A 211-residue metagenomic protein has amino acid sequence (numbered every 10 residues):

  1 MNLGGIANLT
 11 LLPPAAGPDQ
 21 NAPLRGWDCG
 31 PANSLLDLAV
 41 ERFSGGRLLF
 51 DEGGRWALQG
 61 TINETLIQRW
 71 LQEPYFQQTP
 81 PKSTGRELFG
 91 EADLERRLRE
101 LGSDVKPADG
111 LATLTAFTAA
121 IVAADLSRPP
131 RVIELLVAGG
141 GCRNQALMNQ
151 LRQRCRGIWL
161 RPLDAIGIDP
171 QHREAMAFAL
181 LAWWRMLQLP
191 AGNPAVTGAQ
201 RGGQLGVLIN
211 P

Functional and structural regions predicted by a protein language model:
N2-I6, G30-A32, V137-Q145: A short acidic Gly-Thr/Ser loop motif
A7-L12: Short beta-strand scaffold segments in enzyme catalytic cores
P23-G26, V105-K106, L163-P170: A short glycine/serine-rich beta->alpha loop
R25-A119, T197-P211: Conserved ATP-utilizing enzyme core subdomain
A112, A116, D164-P211: Glycine-rich phosphate-binding/hydrolytic loop that grips phosphoryl groups
A123-I133: Phosphate/pyrophosphate-binding loops at sites that engage ATP/ADP/AMP, CoA/4′-phosphopantetheine, polyphosphate
V132-R154: Glycine-rich phosphate-binding loops at beta-strand->alpha-helix junctions
W159-L160: Generic structural signal for residues in well-ordered beta-strands
